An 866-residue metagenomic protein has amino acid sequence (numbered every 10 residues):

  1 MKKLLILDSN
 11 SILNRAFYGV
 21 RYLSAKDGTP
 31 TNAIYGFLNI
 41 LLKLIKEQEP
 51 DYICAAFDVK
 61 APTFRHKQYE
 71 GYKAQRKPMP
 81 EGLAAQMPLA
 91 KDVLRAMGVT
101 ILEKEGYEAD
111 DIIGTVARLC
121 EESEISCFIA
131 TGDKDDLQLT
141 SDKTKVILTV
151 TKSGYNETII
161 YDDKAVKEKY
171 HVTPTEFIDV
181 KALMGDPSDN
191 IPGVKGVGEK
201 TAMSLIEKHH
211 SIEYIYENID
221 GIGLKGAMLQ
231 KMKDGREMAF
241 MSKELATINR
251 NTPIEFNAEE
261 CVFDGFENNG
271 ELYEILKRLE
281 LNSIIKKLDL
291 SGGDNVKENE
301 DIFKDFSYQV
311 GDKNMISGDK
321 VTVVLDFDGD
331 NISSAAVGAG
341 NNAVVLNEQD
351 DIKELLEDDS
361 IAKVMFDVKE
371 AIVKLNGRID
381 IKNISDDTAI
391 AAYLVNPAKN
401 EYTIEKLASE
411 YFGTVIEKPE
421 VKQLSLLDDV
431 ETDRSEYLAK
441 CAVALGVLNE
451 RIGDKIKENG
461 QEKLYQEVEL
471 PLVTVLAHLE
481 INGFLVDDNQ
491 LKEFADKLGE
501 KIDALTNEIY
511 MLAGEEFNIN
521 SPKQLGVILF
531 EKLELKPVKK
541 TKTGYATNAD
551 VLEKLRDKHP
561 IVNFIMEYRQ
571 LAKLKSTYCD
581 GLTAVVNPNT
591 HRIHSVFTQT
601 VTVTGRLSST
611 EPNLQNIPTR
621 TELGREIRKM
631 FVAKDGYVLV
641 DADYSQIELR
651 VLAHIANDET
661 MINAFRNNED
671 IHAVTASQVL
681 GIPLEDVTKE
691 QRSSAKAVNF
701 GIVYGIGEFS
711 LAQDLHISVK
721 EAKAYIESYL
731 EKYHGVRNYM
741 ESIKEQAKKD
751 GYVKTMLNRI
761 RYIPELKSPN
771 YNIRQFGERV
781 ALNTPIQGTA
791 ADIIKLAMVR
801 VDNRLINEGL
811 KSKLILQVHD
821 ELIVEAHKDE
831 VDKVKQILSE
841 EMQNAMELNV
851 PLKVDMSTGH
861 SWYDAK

Functional and structural regions predicted by a protein language model:
L4-L5, S9, R15-C54, E70-G71 (+4 more regions): Conserved RNase H-like, two-metal-ion catalytic cores of nucleic-acid enzymes
I6-L7, I129-T131, T322-V324, S385-D386 (+2 more regions): Short hydrophobic beta-strand that contains or immediately precedes a catalytic carboxylate
S24-A25, A74-P253: Extended two-metal-dependent nuclease catalytic cores across DNA- and RNA-processing enzymes
S153-E157, Y161-K181, E300-F303, N331-E458 (+3 more regions): Active-site-proximal helix-loop-helix substrate-binding element of RNase H-like nuclease domains
G235-N347, V368, L426-T619, V638 (+6 more regions): Conserved "right-hand" nucleotidyltransferase catalytic core of DNA-directed polymerases
I456-V468, L472, I793, A797-V818 (+1 more regions): Active-site palm subdomain of RNA-directed nucleic acid polymerases
I481, N587, H594, Q599-T602 (+3 more regions): Conserved catalytic core of nucleic-acid polymerases
E500-N507, M511-N563, E731-R779, N783 (+1 more regions): C-terminal polymerase-core module
